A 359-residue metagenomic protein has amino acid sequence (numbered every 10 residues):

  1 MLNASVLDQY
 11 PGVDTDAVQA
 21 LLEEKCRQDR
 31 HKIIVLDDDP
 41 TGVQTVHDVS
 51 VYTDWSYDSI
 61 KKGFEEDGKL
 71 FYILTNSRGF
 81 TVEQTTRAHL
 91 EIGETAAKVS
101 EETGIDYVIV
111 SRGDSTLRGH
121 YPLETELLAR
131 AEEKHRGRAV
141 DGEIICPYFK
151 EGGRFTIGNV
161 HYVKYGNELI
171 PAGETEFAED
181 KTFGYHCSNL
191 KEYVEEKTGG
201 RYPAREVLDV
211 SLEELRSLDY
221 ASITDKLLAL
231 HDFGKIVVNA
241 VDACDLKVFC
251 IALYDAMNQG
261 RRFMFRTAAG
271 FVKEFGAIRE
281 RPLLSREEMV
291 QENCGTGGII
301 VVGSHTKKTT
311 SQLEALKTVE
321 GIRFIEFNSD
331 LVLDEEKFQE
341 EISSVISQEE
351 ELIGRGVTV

Functional and structural regions predicted by a protein language model:
M1-L22, G104-L117, I300-A315: Short N-terminal secondary-structure initiator segments
M1-V51: N-terminal amphipathic/basic leader segments beginning at the initiator methionine
E23-D37, Q44-H47, I60, D67-K69 (+2 more regions): Cap/lid and interdomain-hinge subdomains that line or gate substrate/regulatory clefts in soluble alpha/beta enzymes
E24-K25, S59-G63, A129-A139, A256 (+1 more regions): Short amphipathic alpha-helices and their capping/turn segments at secondary-structure boundaries
D39, N76, F149, S304: Residue-level signal for short, function-critical loop segments
D48-K62: Short catalytic helix/loop segments, enriched in acidic residues and glycine and frequently bearing histidine
E66-S77, V357: A structural-propensity feature for long, helix-poor, extended segments
V160-V345: Conserved, well-structured core segments that form the ligand-binding/active-site neighborhood of functional domains
